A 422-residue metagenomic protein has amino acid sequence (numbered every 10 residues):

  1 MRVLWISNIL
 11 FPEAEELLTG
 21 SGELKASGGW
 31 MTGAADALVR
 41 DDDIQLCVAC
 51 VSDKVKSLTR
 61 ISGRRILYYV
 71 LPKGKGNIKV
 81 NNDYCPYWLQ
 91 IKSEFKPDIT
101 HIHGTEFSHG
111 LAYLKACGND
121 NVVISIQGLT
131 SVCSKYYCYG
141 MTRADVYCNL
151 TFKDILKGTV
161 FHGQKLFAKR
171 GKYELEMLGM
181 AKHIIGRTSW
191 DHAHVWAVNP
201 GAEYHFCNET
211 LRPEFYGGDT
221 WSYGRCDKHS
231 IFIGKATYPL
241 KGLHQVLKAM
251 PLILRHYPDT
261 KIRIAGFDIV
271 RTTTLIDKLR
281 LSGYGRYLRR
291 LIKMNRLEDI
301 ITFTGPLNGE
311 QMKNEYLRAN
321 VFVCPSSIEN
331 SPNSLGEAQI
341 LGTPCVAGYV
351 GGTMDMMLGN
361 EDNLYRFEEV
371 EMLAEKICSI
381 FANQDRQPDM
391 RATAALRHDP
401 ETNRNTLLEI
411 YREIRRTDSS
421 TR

Functional and structural regions predicted by a protein language model:
M1-V55, R64, L408, R412 (+1 more regions): N-terminal subdomain of nucleotide-sugar transferases
L4, S222-K241, L247-L252, I262-A265: Conserved donor-binding/catalytic core segment of Leloir-type glycosyltransferases
K79, A382-D418: A charged, aromatic-enriched C-terminal amphipathic alpha-helix characteristic of glycosyltransferases across folds
K92, P306, N314-A319: Short alpha-helical donor nucleotide-sugar binding micro-motif in glycosyltransferases
I276-P306: Nucleotide-activated donor-binding/catalytic signature segment of Leloir-type glycosyltransferases, i.e., the conserved
S327: Aromatic "clamp/platform" in nucleotide-sugar-dependent glycosyltransferases that forms part of the donor/acceptor
P344-A347: Short hydrophobic beta-strand element within catalytic cores of glycosyltransferases and related nucleotide-activated
G359-V370, S379-Q384: Conserved acidic donor-binding segment of nucleotide-sugar-dependent glycosyltransferases
